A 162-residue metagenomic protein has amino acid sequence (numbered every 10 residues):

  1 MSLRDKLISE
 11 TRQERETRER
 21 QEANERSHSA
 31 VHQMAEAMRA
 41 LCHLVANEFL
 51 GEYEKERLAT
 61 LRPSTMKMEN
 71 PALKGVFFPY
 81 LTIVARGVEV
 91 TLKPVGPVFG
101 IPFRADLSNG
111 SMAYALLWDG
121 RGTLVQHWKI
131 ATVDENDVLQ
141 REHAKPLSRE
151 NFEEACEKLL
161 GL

Functional and structural regions predicted by a protein language model:
M1-R15: Acidic, low-complexity proline/glycine-rich segments
S2-K6, Q33, N151: Exposed alpha-helical structural elements
K6, E10, E48, A155-L159: Residues that form generic nucleotide/phosphate-binding pockets
E14-K67: Contiguous, amphipathic alpha-helical segments that mediate oligomerization or scaffolding in large protein assemblies
L61-V133: Hydrophobic-cavity lipid-handling domains and compact docking modules
M112-L162: Glycine-rich, aromatic-bearing surface loops/beta-hairpins
